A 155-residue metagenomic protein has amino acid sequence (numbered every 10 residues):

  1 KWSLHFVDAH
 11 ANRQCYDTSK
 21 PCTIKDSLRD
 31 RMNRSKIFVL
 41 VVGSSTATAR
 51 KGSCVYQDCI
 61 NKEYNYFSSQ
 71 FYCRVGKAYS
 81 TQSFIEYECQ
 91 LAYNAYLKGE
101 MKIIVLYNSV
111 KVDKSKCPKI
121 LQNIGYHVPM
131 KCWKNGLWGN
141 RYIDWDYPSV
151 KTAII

Functional and structural regions predicted by a protein language model:
K1-F38, V42-S44, Y147, K151-I155: Conserved N-terminal substructure of TIR/SEFIR domains
K1-L4, Y93-K102, W133-W138: Structural alpha-beta junctions
V7-N12, R29, Q90-L91, M101-K102 (+1 more regions): Polyanion-binding and phosphate-handling cores
T23-D58, K116, L121-G125: A broadly tuned "polar low-complexity/structure-edge" signature
M32-S35, A92, Y96: A generic structural signal for well-ordered alpha-helical segments
S44-A95: Conserved TIR/SEFIR loop-to-helix hotspot centered on a Trp-containing motif with a nearby acidic residue
S45, S83, A95-G99, I103-D113: Short beta-alpha junction loops
Y107-I155: C-terminal interaction surface of TIR/SEFIR-family domains
